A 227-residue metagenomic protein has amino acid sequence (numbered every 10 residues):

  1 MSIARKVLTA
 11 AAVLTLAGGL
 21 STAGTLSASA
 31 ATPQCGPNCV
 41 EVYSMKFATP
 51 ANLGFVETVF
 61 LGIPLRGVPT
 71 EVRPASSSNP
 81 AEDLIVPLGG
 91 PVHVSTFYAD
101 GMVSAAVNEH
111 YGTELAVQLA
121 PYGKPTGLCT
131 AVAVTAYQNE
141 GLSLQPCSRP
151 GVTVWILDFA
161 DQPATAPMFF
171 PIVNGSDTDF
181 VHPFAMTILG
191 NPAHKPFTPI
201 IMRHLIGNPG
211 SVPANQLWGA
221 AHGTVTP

Functional and structural regions predicted by a protein language model:
M1-A30: Secretory targeting and sorting signals
A31-P227: Lectin-like carbohydrate-binding module/patch detector with strong preference for beta-trefoil
